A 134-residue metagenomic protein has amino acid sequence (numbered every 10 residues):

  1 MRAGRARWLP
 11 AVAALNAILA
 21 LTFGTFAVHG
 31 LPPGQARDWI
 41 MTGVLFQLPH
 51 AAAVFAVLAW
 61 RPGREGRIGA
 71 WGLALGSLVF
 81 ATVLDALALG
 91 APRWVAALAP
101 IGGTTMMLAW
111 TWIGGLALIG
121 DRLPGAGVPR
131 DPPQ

Functional and structural regions predicted by a protein language model:
M1-R2, D121-Q134: Short, charged juxtamembrane terminal tails flanking transmembrane helices
R2-L15, E65-L73: Interfacial segments of alpha-helical transmembrane regions
L15-T25, W39-R61, W71-A81: Core segments of alpha-helical transmembrane spans in multipass integral membrane proteins
A27-A36: Membrane-interface helix-loop junction between the first two transmembrane segments
R37-G43, R93-T104: Non-cytosolic membrane-interface motifs at loop->transmembrane helix junctions
V57-G66, A88-A91: Juxtamembrane helix-break-helix junctions at the cytosolic face of small multi-pass alpha-helical membrane proteins
T82-L98, L116: Membrane-helix boundary connector in multi-pass membrane proteins
A109-P124: Membrane-water interface at the C-terminal end of transmembrane alpha helices
